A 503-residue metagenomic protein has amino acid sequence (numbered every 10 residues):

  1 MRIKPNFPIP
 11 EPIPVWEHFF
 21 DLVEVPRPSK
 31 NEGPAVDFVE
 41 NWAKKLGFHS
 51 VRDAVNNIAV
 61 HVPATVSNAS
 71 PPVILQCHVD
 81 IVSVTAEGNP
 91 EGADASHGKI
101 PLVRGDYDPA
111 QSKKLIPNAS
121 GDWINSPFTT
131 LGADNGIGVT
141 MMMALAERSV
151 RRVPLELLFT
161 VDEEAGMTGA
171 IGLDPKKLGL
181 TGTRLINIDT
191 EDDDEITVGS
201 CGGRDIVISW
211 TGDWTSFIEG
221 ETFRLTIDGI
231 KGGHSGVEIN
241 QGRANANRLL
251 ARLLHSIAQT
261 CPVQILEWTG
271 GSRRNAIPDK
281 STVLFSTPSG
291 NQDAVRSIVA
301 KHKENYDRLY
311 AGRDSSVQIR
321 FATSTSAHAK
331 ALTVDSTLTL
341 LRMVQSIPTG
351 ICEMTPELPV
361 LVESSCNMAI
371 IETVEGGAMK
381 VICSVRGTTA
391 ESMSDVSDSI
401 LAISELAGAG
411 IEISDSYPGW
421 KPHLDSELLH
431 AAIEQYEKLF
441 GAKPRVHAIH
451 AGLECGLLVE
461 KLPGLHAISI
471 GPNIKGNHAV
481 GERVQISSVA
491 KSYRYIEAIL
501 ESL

Functional and structural regions predicted by a protein language model:
P5-D122: Acidic/His- and Gly-rich active-site-bordering loop/insert found across diverse amide/peptide-bond hydrolases
P10, P356, E363-M379, S384 (+1 more regions): Zn-dependent metallopeptidase/amidohydrolase metal-coordination segment
F20-E24, G271-R273, V283-L284, Q318-A331 (+3 more regions): A short beta-alpha structural unit
H49, N125-I218, L266, C352-P359 (+1 more regions): Acidic/histidine-rich catalytic neighborhood of metal-dependent amide-processing enzymes
L75, D293-D307, D395-S404: Short amphipathic alpha-helices in soluble, non-transmembrane regions that often serve as interface/regulatory elements
L75, N118-E164, F223-I227, H234-I257 (+2 more regions): Alpha-helical metal-binding/catalytic segments enriched in His/Glu/Asp
K177-L178, R243-T260, P288-Q292, S336-Q345 (+4 more regions): His/Asp/Glu-rich mid-to-C-terminal helical/loop segments that flank catalytic regions of hydrolases
I298-E363, N367-T373, G377: Hard-cation-handling environments
